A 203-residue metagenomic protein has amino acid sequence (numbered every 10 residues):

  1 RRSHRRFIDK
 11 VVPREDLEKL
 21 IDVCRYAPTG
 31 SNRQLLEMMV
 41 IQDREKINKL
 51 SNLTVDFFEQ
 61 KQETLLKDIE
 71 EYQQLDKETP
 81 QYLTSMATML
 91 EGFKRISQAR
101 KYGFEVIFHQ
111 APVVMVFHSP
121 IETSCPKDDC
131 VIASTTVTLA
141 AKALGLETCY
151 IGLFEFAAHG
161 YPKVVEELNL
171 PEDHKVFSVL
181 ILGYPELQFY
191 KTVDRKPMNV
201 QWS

Functional and structural regions predicted by a protein language model:
R1-S203: Acidic, surface-exposed loops and disordered segments
